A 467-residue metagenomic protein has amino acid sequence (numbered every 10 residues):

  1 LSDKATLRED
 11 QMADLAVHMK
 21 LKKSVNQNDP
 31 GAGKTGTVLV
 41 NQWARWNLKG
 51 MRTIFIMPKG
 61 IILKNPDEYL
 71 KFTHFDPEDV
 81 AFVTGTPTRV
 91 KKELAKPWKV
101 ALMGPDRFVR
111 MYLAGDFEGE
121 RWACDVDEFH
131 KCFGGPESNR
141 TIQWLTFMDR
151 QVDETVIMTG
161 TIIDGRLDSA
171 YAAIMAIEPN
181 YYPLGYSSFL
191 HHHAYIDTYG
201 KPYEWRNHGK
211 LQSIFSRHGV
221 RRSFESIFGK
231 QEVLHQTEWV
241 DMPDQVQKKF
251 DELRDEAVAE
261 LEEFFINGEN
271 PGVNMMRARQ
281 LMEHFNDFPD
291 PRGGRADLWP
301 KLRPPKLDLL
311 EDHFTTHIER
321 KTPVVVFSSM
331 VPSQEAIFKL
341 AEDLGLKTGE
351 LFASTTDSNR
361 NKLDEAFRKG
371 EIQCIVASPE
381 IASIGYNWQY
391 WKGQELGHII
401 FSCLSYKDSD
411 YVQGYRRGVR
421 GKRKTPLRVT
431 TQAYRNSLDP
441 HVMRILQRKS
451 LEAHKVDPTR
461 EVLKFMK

Functional and structural regions predicted by a protein language model:
L1-A5, M19-K23, G31-K49, M57-P58 (+4 more regions): Conserved Helicase C-terminal RecA-like lobe
P30-G31, V152-L167: Conserved helicase ATPase motor motifs in RecA-like P-loop NTPase domains
T37, G50-K71, D164-S169, S329-V331: Conserved Walker A/P-loop ATP-binding site and its immediately adjacent core in helicase/helicase-like ATPase domains
I61-T86, I177-N180: Conserved helix-turn-beta segment of the N-terminal RecA-like "Helicase ATP-binding" lobe in SF1/SF2 helicases
A81-V90, P105-R110, K131-E137, S328-P332 (+3 more regions): Conserved helicase motor
L102-E120, F133, E137-D153, I157-M158 (+3 more regions): Inter-lobe coupling linker of SF2 helicases/translocases
G104, K347-H441: Conserved RecA-like P-loop NTPase helicase motor core
P243, P426-K467: Non-catalytic, charged low-complexity extensions flanking SF2 helicase motor domains
